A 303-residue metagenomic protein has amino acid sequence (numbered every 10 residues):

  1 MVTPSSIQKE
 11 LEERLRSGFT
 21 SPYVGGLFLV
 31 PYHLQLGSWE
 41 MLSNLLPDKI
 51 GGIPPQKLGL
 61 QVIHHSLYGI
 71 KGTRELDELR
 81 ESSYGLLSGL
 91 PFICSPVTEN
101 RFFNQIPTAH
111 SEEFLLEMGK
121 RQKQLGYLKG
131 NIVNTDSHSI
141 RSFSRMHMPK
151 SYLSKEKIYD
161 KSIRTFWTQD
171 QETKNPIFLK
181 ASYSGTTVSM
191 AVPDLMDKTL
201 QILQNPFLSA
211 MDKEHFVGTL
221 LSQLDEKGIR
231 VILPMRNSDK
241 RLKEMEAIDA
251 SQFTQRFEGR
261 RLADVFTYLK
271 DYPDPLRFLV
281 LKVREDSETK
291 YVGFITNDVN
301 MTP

Functional and structural regions predicted by a protein language model:
M1-Y159, T165-G185, S189-D197, Q201 (+1 more regions): Dynamic "connector" segments at or just before major functional cores
N131, F207-S209, V231: Generic beta-sheet signal
D136, L179-A181, A210-D212, I232-P234 (+1 more regions): Generic beta-strand/beta-sheet core signal
L153-K155, D197, T219-L221, V280-K282: Generic recognition of flexible, low-complexity loop/linker segments
T186, E214-H215, N300: Short, surface-exposed acidic/glycine-rich loop or hinge patches that mediate macromolecular interfaces
L203-N205: Short helix-loop-beta connector
S209-G218, N237-K240: Acidic, metal-coordinating catalytic cores used for nucleic-acid/nucleotide bond scission and strand-transfer chemistry
S222, K227-P303: An anionic, glycine-rich sequence signature occurring as long contiguous blocks
